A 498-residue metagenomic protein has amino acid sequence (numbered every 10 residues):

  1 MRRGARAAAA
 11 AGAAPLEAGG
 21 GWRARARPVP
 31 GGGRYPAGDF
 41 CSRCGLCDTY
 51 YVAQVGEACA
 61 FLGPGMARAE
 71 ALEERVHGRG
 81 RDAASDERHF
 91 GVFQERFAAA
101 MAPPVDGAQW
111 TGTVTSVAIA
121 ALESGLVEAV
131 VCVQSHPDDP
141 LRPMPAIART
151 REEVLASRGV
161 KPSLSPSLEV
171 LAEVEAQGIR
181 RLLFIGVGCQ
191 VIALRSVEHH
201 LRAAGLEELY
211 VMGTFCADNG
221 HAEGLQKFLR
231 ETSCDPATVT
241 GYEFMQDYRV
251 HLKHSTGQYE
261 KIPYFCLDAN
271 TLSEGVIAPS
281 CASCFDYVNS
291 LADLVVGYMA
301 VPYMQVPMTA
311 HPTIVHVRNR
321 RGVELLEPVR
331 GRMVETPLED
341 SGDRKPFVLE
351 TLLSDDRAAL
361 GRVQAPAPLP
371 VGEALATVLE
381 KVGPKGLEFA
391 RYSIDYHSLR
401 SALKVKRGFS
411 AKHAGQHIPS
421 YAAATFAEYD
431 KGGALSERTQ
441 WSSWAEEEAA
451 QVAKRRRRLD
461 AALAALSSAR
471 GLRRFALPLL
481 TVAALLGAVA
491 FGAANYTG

Functional and structural regions predicted by a protein language model:
M1-A24: N-terminal mitochondrial targeting presequence
G19-H77, L294: Iron-sulfur cluster-binding cysteine motifs and their immediate structural context in ferredoxin-like electron-transfer
A58-V114: Entry/capping segment at the start of metal-dependent catalytic domains with acidic active-site entry clusters
R68, A108-L141: Low-complexity, highly charged intrinsically disordered N-terminal segments that act as targeting/localization
V127, T232-L463: Long, compositionally biased charged/polar accessory segments in the mid-to-C-terminal portions of proteins
H199-G213: A short alpha->loop->secondary-structure connector
F215-K227: Short, conserved secondary-structure transition motifs
R473-G498: Terminal signal-anchor or tail-anchor transmembrane helices that tether membrane-associated enzymes to cellular
